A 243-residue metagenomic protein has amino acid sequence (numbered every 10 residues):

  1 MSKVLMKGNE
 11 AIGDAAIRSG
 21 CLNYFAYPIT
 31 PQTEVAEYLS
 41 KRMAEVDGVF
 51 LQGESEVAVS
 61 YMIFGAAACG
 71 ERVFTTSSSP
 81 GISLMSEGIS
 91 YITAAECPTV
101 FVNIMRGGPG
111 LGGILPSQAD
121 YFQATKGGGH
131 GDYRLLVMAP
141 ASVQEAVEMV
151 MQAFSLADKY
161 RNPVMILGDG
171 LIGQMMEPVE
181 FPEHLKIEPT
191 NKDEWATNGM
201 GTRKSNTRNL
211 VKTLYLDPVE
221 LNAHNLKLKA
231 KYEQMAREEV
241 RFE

Functional and structural regions predicted by a protein language model:
M1-G127, R134, M151, G170: Thiamine diphosphate
A11-G13, F154, E239-E243: Generic recognition of flexible, low-complexity loop/linker segments
F25, C97, L136, N162-V164 (+1 more regions): Structural beta-strand/beta-sheet cores of well-ordered domains, especially the beta-sheet scaffolds that support
A94, A153, E180-P182: Short basic, glycine-rich beta-strand/loop surfaces that mediate nucleic-acid
A94, G129-H130, A157-Y160: Arginine/glycine-rich "motif VI" loop of SF2 helicases in the C-terminal RecA-like domain
G131-R134, R208-N209: Flexible glycine/proline-enriched surface loops and loop-helix/loop-strand junctions
M138, S142-P178: Conserved anion/nucleotide-ligand pocket segment
R161-E243: Conformationally flexible catalytic loops at phosphate/diphosphate-handling active centers
